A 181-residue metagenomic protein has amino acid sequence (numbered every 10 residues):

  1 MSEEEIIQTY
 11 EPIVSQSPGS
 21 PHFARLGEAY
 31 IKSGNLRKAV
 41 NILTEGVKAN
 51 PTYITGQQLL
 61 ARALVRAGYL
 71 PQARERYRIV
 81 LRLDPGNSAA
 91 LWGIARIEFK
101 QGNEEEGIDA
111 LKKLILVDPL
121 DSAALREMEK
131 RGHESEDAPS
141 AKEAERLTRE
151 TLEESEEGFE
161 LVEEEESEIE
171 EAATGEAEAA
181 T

Functional and structural regions predicted by a protein language model:
S17-P18, P51, P85, P119: Short coil turns that delineate tetratricopeptide repeat
H22-F23, G56, A90, A124: TPR alpha-solenoid repeat register
P119-R126, K130-T181: Intrinsically disordered, low-complexity acidic segments enriched in Asp/Glu and Pro
